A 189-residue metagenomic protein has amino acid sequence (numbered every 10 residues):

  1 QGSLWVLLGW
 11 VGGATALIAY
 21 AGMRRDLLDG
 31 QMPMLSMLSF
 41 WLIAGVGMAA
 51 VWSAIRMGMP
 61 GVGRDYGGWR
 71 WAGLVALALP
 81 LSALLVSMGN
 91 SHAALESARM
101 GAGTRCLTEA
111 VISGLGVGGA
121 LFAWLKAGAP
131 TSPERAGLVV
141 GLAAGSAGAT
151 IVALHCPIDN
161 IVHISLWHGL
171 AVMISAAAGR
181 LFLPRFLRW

Functional and structural regions predicted by a protein language model:
G2-A98: Selected alpha-helical membrane-embedding segments in polytopic membrane proteins
Q31-L38, L95-L107, I161-L170: Non-cytosolic membrane-interface motifs at loop->transmembrane helix junctions
V51-G63, L121-A129, L183-P184: C-terminal ends of transmembrane helices
L81-R135: Membrane-proximal helix-loop-helix units in multi-pass membrane proteins
L81-S91, A147-D159: Hydrophobic alpha-helical transmembrane segments in multi-pass integral membrane proteins
S113-V117, R135-V152: Hydrophobic alpha-helical membrane segments
K126-A127, T131, A153-H163: Membrane-helix boundary connector in multi-pass membrane proteins
